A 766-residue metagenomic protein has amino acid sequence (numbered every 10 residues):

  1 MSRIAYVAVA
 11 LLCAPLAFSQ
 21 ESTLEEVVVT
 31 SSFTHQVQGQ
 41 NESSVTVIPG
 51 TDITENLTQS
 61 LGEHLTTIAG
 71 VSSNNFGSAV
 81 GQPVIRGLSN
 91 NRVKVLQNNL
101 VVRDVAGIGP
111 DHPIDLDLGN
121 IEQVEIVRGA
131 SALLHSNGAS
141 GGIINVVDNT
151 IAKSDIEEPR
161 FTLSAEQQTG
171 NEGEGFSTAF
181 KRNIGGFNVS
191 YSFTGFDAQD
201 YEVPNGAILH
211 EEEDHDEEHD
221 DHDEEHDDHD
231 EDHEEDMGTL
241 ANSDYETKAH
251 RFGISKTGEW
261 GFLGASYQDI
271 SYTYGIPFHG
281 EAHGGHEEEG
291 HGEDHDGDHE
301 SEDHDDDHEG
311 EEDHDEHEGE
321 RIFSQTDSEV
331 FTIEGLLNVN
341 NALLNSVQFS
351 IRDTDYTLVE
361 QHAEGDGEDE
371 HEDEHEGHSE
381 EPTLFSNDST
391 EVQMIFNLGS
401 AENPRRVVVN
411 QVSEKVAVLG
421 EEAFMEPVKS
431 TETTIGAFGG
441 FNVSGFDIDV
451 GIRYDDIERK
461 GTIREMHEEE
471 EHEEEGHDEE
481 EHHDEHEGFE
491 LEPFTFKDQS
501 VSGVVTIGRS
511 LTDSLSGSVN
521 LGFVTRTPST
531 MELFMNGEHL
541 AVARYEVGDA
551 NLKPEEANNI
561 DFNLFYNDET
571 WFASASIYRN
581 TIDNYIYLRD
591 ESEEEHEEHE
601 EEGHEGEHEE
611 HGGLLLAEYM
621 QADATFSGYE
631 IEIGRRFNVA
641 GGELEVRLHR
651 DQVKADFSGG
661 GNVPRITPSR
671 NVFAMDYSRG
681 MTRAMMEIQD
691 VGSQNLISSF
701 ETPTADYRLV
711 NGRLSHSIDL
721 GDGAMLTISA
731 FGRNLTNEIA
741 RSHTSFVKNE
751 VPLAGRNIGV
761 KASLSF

Functional and structural regions predicted by a protein language model:
E25-T54, Q82: N-terminal periplasmic "start-of-domain" segments of outer-membrane beta-barrel proteins
V101-A130: Short acidic/polar hinge/loop motifs at secondary-structure boundaries that mediate gating or recognition
N120-Q123, R128, L133-L209, D228 (+2 more regions): Outer-membrane beta-barrel translocator/receptor signature
T169-D197, H210-P277, F323-L344, G399-P404 (+3 more regions): Transmembrane beta-barrel wall of Gram-negative outer-membrane proteins
A241-S243, T247, F262-V347, D353-S389 (+3 more regions): Flexible loop and strand-edge segments within Gram-negative outer membrane beta-barrel domains
G280, S413-K415, D456-E487, T495 (+5 more regions): Surface-exposed extracellular loop regions of Gram-negative outer-membrane beta-barrel proteins, predominantly
N442-V443, Y578-I582, E591-N695: Gram-negative outer-membrane beta-barrel transporters
R526, D583, H716-F766: C-terminal beta-signal and adjacent terminal beta-strands/loops of Gram-negative outer-membrane beta-barrel proteins
